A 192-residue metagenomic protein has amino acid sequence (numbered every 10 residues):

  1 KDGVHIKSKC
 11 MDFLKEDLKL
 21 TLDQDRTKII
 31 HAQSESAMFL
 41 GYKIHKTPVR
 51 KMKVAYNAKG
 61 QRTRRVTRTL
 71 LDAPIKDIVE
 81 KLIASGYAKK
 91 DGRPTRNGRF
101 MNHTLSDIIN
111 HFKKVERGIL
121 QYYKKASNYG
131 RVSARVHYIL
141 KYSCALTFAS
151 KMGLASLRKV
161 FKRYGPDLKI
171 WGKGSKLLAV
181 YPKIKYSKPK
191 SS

Functional and structural regions predicted by a protein language model:
K1-S192: Non-catalytic terminal/accessory segments
